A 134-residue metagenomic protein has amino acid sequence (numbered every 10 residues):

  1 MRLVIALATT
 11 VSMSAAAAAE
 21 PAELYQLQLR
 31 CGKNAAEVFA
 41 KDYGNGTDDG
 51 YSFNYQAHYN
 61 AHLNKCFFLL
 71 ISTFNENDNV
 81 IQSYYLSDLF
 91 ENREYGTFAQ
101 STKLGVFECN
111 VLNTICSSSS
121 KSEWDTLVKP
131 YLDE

Functional and structural regions predicted by a protein language model:
L3-S14: Sec-dependent N-terminal signal peptides
T10, A17-E20, P130, E134: Terminal, compositionally biased segments
A17-H58: N-terminal export/targeting and maturation segments
L24, Y59-A61, T102, C109: Residue-level signal for mature regions of secreted extracellular proteins and peptides
R30-N34, K65-L69, E108-N110, I115-S117: Sequence contexts marking disulfide-bonded cysteines in secreted/extracellular proteins
V38-Y43, N75-N79, C116-S118, E123-D125: Extracellular/mature segments of secreted proteins
D49-A99: Mature extracytoplasmic domains of secretory-pathway proteins
E94-E134: Low-complexity intrinsically disordered segments
